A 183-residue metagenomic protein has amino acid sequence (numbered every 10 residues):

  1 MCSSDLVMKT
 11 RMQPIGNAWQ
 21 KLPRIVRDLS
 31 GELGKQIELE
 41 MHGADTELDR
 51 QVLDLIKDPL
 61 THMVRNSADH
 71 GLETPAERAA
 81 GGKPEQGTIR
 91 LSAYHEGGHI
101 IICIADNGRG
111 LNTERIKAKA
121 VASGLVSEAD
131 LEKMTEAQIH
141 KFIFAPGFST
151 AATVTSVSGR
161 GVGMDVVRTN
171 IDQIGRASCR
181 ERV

Functional and structural regions predicted by a protein language model:
M1-S3, E181-V183: Short, small-residue-biased leader/transition segments that mark boundaries at the very start of proteins
S4-P23, L29-G31, D45: Signal-transmission coiled-coils
D28, E32-R182: Conserved glycine-centered short motifs in functionally critical loops
